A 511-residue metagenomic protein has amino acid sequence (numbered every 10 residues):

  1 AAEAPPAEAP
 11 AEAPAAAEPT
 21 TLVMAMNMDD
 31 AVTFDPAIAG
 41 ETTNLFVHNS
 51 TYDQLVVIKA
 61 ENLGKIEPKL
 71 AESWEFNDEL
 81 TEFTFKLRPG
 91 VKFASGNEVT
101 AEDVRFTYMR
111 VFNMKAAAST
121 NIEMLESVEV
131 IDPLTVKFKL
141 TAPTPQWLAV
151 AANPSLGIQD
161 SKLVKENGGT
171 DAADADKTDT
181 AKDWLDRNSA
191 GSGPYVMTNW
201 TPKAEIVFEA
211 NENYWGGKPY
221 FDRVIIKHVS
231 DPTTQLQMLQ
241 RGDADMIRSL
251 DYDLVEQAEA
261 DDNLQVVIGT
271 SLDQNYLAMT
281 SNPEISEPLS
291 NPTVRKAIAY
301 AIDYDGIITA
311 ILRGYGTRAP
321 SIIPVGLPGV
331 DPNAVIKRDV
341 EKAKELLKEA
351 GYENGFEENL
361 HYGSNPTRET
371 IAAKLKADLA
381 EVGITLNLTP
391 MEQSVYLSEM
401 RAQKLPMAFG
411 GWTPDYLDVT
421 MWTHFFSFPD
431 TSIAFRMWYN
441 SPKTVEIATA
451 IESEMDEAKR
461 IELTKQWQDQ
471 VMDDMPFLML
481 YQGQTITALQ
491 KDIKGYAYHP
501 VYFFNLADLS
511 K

Functional and structural regions predicted by a protein language model:
V23, T100-T107, P133-K137, G193-P194 (+6 more regions): Alpha-helical secondary-structure segments
A25-D78, M109, A190-S192: N-terminal lobe/hinge region of extracytoplasmic solute-binding protein
M28-L45, L70, N97, W147-G157 (+4 more regions): A structural "hinge/loop" feature
K59-E61, P154-P219, R223, V340-E341 (+1 more regions): Gly/Pro-rich hinge or "lid" segments in bacterial periplasmic/extracellular proteins
T81, T293-K296, I308, T385-Y396 (+2 more regions): Extracytoplasmic/peripheral linker and loop segments enriched in polar/acidic and small residues with frequent Thr/Pro
K86, T120-A173: Surface-exposed binding/hinge segments that line and control ligand-binding clefts or catalytic entry sites
R88, N211-Q257, T385-N387, E392: Ligand-site clamp/hinge motif
V207-E212, V267, S290-A377, E381-V382 (+2 more regions): Append "and occasionally in soluble cytosolic enzymes with long acidic Gly/Pro-rich linkers
